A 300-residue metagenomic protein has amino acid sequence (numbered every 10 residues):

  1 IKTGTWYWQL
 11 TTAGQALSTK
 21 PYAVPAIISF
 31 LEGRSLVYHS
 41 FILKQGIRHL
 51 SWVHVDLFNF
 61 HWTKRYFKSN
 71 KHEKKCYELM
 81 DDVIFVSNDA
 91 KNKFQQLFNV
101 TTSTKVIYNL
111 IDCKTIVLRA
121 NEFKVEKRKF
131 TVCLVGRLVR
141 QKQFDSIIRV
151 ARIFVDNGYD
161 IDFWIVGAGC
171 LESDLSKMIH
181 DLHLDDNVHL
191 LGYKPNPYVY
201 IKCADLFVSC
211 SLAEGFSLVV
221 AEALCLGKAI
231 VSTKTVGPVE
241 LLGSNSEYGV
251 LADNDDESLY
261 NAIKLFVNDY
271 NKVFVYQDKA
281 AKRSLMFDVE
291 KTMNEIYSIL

Functional and structural regions predicted by a protein language model:
T5-L17, P25-G46: An aromatic- and histidine-rich active-site surface loop
G14-Y22, Y66-V83: Membrane-proximal helix-turn-helix segments that form the acceptor-binding/catalytic region of lipid-linked
D89, L110: Carbohydrate-associated surface elements
F130, L134-I153, Y159, F163 (+1 more regions): A conserved mid-protein helix/loop that constitutes part of the nucleotide-sugar donor-binding site
S176-G192: Nucleotide-activated donor-binding/catalytic signature segment of Leloir-type glycosyltransferases, i.e., the conserved
Y193, L212: Aromatic "clamp/platform" in nucleotide-sugar-dependent glycosyltransferases that forms part of the donor/acceptor
A229-S232: Short hydrophobic beta-strand element within catalytic cores of glycosyltransferases and related nucleotide-activated
S244-E257, L265-Y270: Conserved acidic donor-binding segment of nucleotide-sugar-dependent glycosyltransferases
